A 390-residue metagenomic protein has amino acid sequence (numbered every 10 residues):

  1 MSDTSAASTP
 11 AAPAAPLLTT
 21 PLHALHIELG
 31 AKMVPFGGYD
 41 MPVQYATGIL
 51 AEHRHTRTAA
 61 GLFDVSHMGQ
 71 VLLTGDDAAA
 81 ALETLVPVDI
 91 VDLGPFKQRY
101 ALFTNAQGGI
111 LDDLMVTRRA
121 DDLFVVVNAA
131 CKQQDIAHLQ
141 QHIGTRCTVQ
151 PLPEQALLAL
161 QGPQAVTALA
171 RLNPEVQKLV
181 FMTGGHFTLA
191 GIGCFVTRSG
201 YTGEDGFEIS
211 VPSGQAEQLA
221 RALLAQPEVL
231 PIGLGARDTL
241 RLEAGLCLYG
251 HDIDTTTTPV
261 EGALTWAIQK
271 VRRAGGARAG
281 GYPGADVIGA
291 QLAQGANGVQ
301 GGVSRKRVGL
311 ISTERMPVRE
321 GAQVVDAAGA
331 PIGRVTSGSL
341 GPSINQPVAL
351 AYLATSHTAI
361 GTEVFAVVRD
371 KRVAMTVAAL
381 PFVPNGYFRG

Functional and structural regions predicted by a protein language model:
M1-A101, G109, L234: Acidic, proline/glycine-enriched N-terminal capping motif
M1-P35, M41-Y45, R119-G390: Conserved, structured C-terminal
E52-T56, A106-D113, L139, G193-T197: Membrane-targeting and insertion segments and their boundary/processing signals
D64, D113, E208: Acidic active-site catalytic centers that drive phospho-/nucleotidyl reactions and related ester hydrolyses
T74, T104-A106, V325, V367: A generic structural motif
D76-I110, Q164-I192: Internal amphipathic helical hairpin motif
V88-H142: Well-ordered mid-protein domain cores that form the structural environment of catalytic cofactors
